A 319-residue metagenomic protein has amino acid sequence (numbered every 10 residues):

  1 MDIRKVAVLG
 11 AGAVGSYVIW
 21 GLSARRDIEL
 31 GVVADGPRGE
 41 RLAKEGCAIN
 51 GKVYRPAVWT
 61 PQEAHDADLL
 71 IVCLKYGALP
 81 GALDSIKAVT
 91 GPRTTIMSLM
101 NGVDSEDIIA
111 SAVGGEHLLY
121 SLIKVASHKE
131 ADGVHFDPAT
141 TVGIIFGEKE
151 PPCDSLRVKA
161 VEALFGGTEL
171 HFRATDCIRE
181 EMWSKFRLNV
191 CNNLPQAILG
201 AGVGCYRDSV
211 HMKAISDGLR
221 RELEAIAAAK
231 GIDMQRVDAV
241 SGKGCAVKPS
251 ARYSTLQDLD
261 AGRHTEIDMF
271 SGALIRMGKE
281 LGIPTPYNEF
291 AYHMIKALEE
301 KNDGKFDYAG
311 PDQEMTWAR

Functional and structural regions predicted by a protein language model:
M1-R55: NAD(P)+-binding Rossmann beta1-loop-alpha1 motif at the extreme N-terminus of oxidoreductases
D2, D217-R319: NAD(P)-dependent Rossmann-like dehydrogenase/reductase catalytic/cofactor-binding core
V8, V32-V33, V72-C73, S98-L99 (+3 more regions): Active-site-adjacent beta-strand anchor residues
W20-A24, D84-A88, S111, G272 (+1 more regions): Short, well-ordered alpha-helices that flank and scaffold nucleotide-derived cofactor binding pockets
G51-H135: Rossmann-like NAD(P)(H) cofactor-binding subdomain of soluble oxidoreductases
H65, N101-E181, K185, C191: Rossmann-fold dinucleotide-binding core
T90, V134-E148, L199-Y206, R252-A261: Helix-loop-beta segment of a Rossmann-like dinucleotide-binding subdomain
R179-R207, H211-E224, K248-S250: Active-site-proximal catalytic alpha-helix in oxidoreductases
